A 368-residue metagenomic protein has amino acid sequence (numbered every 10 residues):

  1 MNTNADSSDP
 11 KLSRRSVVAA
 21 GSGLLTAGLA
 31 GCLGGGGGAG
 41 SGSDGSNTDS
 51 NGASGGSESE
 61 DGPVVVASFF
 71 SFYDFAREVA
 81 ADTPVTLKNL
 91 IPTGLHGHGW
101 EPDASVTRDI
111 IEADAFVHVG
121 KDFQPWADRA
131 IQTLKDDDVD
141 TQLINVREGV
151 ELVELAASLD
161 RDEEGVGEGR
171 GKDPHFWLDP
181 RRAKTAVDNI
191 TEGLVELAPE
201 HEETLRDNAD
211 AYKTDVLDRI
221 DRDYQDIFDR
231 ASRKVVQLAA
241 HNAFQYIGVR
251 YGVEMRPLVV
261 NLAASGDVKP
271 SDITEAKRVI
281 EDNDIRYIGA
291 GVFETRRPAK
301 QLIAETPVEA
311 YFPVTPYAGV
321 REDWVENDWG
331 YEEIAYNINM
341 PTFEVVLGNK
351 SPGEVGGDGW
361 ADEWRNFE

Functional and structural regions predicted by a protein language model:
M1-E368: Terminal disorder- and signal-encoded targeting elements
